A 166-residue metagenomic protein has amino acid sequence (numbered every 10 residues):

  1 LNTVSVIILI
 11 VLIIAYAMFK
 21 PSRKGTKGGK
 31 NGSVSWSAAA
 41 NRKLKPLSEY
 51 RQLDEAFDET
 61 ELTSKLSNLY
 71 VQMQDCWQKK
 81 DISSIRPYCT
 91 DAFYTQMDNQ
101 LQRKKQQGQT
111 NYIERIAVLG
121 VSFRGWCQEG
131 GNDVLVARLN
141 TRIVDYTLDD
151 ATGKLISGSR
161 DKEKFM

Functional and structural regions predicted by a protein language model:
L1-N68, D149-A151: Juxtamembrane and targeting peptides
T3-S5, I13-G25, Q128-M166: Exposed beta-sheet edge and beta->alpha loop/turn motif
S35-I116: Core segments of small alpha/beta cavity-forming domains
T95-Q96, Q100-L155: Hydrophobic structural segments characteristic of membrane proteins
